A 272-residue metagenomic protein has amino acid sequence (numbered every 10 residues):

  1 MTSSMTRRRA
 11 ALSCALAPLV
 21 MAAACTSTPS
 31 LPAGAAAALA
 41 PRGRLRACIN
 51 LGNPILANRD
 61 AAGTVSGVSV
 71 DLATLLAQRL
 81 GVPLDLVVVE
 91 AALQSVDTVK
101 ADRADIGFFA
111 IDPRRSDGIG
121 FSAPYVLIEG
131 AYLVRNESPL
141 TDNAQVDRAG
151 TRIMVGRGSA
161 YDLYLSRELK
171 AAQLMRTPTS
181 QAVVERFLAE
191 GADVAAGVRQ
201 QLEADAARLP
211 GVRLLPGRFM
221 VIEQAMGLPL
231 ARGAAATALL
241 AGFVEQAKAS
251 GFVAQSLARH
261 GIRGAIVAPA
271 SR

Functional and structural regions predicted by a protein language model:
T2-L16, T26: N-terminal secretory signal peptides and thylakoid transit peptides that target proteins across membranes
S27-P32, A160-T177, L214, E245-R272: Ligand-binding clefts/hinges and TM-proximal coupling segments of bilobed small-molecule sensing domains
S30-A110, A247-S250, R259: Extracytoplasmic small-molecule ligand-binding "clamshell" domains of the periplasmic binding protein/Venus flytrap
R46-P54, G63-R79, I111, A131-E185 (+1 more regions): Bilobed "Venus flytrap"/periplasmic-binding protein-like clamshell domains and structurally analogous long
L51, L127-E137, R199, E203-E245 (+1 more regions): Periplasmic-binding protein-like
G67-R79, S138, A144-G150, G158-S159 (+1 more regions): Extended ligand-binding regions for polar small-molecule ligands
T74, Q78, P83-D147, R213-F219: Acidic, polar ligand-binding/catalytic clefts
L93, A110-G118, Y164-R167, L188-M220: A ligand-binding cleft/hinge motif common to bilobed small-molecule-binding domains
